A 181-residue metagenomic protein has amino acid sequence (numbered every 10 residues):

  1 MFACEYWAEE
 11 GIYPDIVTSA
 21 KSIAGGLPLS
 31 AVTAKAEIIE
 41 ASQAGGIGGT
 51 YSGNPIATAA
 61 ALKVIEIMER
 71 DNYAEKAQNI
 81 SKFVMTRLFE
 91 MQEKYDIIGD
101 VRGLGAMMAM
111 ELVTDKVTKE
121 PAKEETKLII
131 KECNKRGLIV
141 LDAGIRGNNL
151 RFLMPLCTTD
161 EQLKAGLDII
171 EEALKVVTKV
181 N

Functional and structural regions predicted by a protein language model:
M1-N181: Conserved N-terminal phosphate-binding loop of PLP-dependent enzymes in the Aspartate aminotransferase
